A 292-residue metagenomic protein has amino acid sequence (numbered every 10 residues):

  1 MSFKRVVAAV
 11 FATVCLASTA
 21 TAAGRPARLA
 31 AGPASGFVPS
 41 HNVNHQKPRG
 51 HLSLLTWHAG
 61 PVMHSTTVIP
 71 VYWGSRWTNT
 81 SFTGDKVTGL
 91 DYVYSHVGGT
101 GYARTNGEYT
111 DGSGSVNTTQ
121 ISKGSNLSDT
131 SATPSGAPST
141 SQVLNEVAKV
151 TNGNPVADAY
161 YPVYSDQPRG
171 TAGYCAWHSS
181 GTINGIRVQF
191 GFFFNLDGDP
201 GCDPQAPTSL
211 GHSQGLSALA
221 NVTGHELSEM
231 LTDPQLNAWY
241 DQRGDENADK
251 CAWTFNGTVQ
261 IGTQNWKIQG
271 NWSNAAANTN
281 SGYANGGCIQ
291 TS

Functional and structural regions predicted by a protein language model:
M1-A8: Bacterial N-terminal signal peptides that target proteins for export
A8-S18: Bacterial N-terminal signal peptides
A20-G24: Boundary at the C-terminal end of the N-terminal hydrophobic targeting segment
R25-L144: N-terminal carbohydrate-binding/catalytic regions of secreted carbohydrate-active enzymes
H64-I69, G99, V156-Y161, I186-Q189 (+1 more regions): Loop/turn elements at helix/coil->beta-strand transitions in domains of secreted/extracellular proteins
S115-G185: Active-site-proximal segments of metallohydrolase catalytic domains
Y174-S217, D233-S292: Metalloprotease/metallohydrolase-associated module, dominated by Zn2+-dependent proteases
N221-D233: Active-site recognition of the HExxH zinc-binding catalytic motif
